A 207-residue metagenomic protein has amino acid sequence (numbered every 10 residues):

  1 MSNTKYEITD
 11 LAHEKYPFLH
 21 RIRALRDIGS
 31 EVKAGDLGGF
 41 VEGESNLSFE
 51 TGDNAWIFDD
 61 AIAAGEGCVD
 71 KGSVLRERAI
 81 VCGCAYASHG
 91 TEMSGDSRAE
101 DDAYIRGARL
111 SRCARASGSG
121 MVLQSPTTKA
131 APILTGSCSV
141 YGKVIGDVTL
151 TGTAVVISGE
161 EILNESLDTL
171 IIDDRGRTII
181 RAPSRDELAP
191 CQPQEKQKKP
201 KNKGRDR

Functional and structural regions predicted by a protein language model:
M1-N54, D60, R78, C84 (+7 more regions): Terminal amphipathic alpha-helical/low-complexity segments used for targeting or macromolecular assembly
S48-F49, Y141, D147, L163: Short solvent-exposed loop/turn micro-motifs enriched in small/polar/acidic residues
W56-F58, I62-A64, C68-D70, V74-R76 (+14 more regions): Extracellular beta-strand solenoid repeats
